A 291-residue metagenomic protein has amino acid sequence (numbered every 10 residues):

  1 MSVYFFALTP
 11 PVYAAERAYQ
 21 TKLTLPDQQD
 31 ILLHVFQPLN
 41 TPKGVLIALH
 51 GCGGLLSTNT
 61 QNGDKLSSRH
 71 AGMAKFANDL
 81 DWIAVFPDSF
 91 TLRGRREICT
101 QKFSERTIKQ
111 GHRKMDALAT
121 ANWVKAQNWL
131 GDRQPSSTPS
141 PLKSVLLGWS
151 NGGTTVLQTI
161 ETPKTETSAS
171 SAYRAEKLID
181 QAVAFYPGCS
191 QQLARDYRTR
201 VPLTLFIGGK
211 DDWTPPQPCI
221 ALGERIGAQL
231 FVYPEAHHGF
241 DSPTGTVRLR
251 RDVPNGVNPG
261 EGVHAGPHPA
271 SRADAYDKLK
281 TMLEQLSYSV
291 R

Functional and structural regions predicted by a protein language model:
Y13-T41: N-terminal cap/lid segment of alpha/beta-hydrolase-fold proteins
Q29-H34, P42-P139, T244-A265: Serine-hydrolase catalytic machinery in alpha/beta-hydrolase-like enzymes
K43-L46, D180, P202: Alpha/beta-hydrolase fold active-site loops
L55, M115-T199: Primarily recognizes the serine-hydrolase "nucleophile elbow" in alpha/beta-hydrolase and SGNH/GDSL folds
L205-I207: Short beta-strand/loop motif that positions the catalytic acidic residue of the alpha/beta-hydrolase fold
K210-T214, H238-G239: Acidic catalytic loop of the alpha/beta-hydrolase fold
T214-E224, G245: Short alpha-helix in the alpha/beta-hydrolase fold that links the catalytic acid
A228-R291: C-terminal catalytic histidine-bearing segment of alpha/beta-hydrolase fold enzymes
